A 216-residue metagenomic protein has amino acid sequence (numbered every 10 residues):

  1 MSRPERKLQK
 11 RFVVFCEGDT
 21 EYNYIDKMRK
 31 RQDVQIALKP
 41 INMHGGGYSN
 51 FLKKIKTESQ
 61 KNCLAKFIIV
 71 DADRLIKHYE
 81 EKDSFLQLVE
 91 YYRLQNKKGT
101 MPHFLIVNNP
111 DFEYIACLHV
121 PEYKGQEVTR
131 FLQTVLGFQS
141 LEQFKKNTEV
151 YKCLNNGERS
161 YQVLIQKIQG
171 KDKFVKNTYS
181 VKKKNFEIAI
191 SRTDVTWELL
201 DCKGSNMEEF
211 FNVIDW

Functional and structural regions predicted by a protein language model:
M1-Q9, Y22, K27-K39, K54-F67 (+1 more regions): C-terminal accessory helical subdomains adjacent to catalytic cores in phosphodiester- and nucleotide-handling enzymes
R11-F15: Conserved beta-strand elements of the Class I
C16-E17, M43, N108: Small/polar loops that bind or transfer phosphate-bearing groups
G18, G45-G47, C202: Glycine-centered flexibility motif
L38-Y48: Short beta->alpha junction loops
